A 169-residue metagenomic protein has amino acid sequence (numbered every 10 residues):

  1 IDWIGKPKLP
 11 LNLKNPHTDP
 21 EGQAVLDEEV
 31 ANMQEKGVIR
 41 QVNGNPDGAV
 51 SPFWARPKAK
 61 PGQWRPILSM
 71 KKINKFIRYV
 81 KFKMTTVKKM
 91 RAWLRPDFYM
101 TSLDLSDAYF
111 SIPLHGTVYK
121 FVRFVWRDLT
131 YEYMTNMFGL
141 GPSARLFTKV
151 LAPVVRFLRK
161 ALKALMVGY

Functional and structural regions predicted by a protein language model:
I1-F82, V167-Y169: Reverse-transcribing Pol proteins
L9-P16, R65-N74, F124-T148: Short, conserved non-catalytic motifs in the polymerase core
G37-R40, S51-W54, T86-K89, K120 (+1 more regions): Eukaryotic intrinsically disordered and solvent-exposed regulatory patches
V42, A144-Y169: Active-site palm subdomain of RNA-directed nucleic acid polymerases
P52, S69, D104-S106, M137-G139 (+1 more regions): Catalytic palm active-site di-aspartate
K60-N74, M90-L114: Conserved catalytic palm subdomain of right-hand nucleotidyl-transferase polymerases, strongest for RNA-directed enzymes
K75-V87, L140-P153: Active-site beta-loop-alpha junctions of metal-dependent nucleic acid enzymes, especially the RNase H-like/DDE
K81-T85, H115-K120: Short secondary-structure boundary/capping segments
